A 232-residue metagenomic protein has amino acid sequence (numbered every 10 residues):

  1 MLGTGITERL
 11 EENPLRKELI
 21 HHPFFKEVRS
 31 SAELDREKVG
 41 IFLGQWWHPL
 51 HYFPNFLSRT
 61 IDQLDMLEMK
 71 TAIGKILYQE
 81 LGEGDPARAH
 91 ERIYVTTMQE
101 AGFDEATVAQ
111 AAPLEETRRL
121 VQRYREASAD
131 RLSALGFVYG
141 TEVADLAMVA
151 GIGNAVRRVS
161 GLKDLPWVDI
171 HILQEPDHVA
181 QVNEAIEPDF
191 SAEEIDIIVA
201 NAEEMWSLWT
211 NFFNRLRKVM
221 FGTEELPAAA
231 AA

Functional and structural regions predicted by a protein language model:
M1-A232: Non-heme di-metal
